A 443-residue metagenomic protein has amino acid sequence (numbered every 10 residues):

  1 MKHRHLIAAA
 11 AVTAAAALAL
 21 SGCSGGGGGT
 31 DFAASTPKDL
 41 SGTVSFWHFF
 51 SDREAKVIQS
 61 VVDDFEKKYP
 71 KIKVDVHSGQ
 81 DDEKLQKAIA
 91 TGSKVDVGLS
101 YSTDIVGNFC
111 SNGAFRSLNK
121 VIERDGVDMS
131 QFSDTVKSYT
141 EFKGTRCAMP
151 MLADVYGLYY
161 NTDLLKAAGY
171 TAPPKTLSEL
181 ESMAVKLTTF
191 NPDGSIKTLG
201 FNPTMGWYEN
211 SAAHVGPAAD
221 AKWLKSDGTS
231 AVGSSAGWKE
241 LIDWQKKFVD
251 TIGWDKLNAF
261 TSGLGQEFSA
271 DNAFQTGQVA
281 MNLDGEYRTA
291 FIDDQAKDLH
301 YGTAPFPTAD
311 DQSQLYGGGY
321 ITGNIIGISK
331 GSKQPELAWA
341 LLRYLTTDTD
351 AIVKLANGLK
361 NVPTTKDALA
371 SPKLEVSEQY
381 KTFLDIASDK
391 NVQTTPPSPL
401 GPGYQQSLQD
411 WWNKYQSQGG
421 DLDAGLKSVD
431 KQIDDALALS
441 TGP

Functional and structural regions predicted by a protein language model:
M1-S45, K67, D434-P443: Short, low-complexity disordered leader/linker segments with a strong preference for bacterial N-terminal type II
D63-Q131, K166-K175, N272-A273, A280-M281 (+6 more regions): Extracytoplasmic "Venus flytrap"/periplasmic binding protein-like
T103-V155, K197, V215-G216: Hinge/lid segment of periplasmic solute-binding proteins
T135, A356-G403, S407: Long, aromatic- and glycine/proline-rich binding clefts that accommodate carbohydrate-like moieties
C147-M151, Y156, S178-V232, G237: Extracytoplasmic/periplasmic solute-binding protein
K166, S388-P443: Conserved C-terminal helix/tail region of periplasmic/extracytoplasmic solute-binding proteins
A168, D250-T251, D293-L359: Extracytoplasmic/periplasmic substrate-recognition and gating elements
A184-V185, S230-S262: Glycine-centered hinge/linker elements that transmit conformational signals in sensory and ligand-binding systems
